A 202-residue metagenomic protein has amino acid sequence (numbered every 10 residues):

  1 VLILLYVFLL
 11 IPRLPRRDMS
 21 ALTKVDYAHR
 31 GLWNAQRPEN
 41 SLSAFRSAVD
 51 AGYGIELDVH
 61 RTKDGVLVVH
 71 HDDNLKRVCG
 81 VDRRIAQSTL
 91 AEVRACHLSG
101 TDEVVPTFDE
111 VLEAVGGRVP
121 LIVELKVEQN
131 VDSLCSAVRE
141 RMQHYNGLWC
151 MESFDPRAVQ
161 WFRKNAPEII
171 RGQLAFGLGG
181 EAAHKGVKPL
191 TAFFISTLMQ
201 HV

Functional and structural regions predicted by a protein language model:
V1-V202: Phosphate-group recognition and catalysis centered on beta-loop-alpha active-site segments
